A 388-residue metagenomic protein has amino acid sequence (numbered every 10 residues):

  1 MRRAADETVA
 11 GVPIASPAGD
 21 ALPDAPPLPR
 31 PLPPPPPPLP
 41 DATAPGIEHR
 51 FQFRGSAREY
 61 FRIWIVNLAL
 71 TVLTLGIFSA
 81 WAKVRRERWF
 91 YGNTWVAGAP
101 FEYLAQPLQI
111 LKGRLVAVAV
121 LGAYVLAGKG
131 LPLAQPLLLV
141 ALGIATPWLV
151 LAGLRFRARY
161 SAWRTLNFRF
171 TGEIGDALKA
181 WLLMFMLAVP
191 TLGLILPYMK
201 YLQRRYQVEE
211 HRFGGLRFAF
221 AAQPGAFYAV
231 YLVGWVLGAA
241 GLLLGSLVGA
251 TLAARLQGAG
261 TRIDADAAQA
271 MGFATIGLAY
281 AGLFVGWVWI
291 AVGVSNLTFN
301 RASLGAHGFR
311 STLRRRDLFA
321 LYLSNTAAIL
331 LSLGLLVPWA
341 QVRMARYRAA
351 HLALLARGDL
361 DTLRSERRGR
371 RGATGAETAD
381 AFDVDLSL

Functional and structural regions predicted by a protein language model:
M1-F53, G258, L354-L388: Low-complexity, intrinsically disordered extramembrane tails and loops of integral membrane proteins
V9, L121-L142, G241-W287, Q341 (+3 more regions): Membrane-helix interface segments in multi-pass membrane proteins
P45-Y60, W64-E210: Transmembrane-helix bundle segments that line or gate the permeation/cavity pathway in multi-pass membrane proteins
K83-Y91, V150-A158, L196-F213, A253 (+2 more regions): Juxtamembrane interface at the ends
Y91-P100, A158-G175, R205-F227, N296-L318 (+1 more regions): Juxtamembrane inter-helical linkers in multi-pass membrane proteins
R114-A123, R164-T171, L187-L192, Y231-A240 (+2 more regions): Juxtamembrane/interfacial segments around transmembrane helices
N167-G293, S303-G305: Long, contiguous internal "core" modules enriched in hydrophobic/ aromatic residues
T251, A281-L388: Intrinsically disordered cytosolic tails
